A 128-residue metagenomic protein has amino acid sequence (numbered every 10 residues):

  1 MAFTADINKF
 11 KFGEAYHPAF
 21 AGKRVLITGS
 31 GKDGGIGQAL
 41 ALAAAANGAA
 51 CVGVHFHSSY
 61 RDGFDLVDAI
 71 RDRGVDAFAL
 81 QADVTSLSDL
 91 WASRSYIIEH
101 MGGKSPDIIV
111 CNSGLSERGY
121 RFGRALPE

Functional and structural regions predicted by a protein language model:
M1-Y16: Eukaryotic N-terminal targeting leaders
F12-G53: Canonical Rossmann dinucleotide-binding motif of NAD(H)/NADP(H)-dependent dehydrogenases/reductases, specifically
T28, Q81, K104-G114: Rossmann-fold scaffold of SDR-type NAD(P)-dependent oxidoreductases
A49-D65: Conserved glycine-rich Rossmann-like NAD(P)H-binding loop of the short-chain dehydrogenase/reductase
Y60-R61, Q81-S95, P127: The beta1-alpha1 cofactor-binding region of Rossmann-like NAD(H)/NADP(H)-dependent oxidoreductases
A77-A79: Hydrophobic/aromatic anchor residues within beta-strands of the central parallel beta-sheet of Rossmann-like
W91, S105, G114-E128: Conserved mid-core segment of classical short-chain dehydrogenase/reductases
I97-K104: Glycine-rich phosphate-binding loop signature in dinucleotide/nucleotide-binding domains
